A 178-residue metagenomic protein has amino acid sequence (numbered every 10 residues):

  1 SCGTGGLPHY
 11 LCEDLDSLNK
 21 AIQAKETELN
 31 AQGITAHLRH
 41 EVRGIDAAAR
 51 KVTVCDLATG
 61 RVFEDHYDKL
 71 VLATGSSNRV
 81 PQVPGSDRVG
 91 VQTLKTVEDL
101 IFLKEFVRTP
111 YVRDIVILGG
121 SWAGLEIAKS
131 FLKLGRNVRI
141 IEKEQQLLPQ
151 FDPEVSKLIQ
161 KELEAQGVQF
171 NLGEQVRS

Functional and structural regions predicted by a protein language model:
S1-T35, R39, A128-E154: Beta1-alpha1 glycine-rich phosphate/pyrophosphate-binding loop at the start of Rossmann-like nucleotide-binding domains
G6-Y10, K51-V52, P84-R88, F106-R108 (+2 more regions): Short, glycine/charged-enriched secondary-structure capping and boundary segments
D16-S17, T59, K95, L118-G119 (+1 more regions): Residues that cap or flank secondary-structure elements
I22, E26-I115, G173: FAD-binding core/adjacent interface of flavoenzyme oxidoreductases
L94-V97, P153, K157: Short, conserved loop/turn and helix-capping segments at secondary-structure boundaries that abut family-defining
F102-F151, V168: Rossmann-like NAD(P)H-binding beta-loop-alpha module
E154-S178: Internal nucleotide-binding/catalytic subdomain
